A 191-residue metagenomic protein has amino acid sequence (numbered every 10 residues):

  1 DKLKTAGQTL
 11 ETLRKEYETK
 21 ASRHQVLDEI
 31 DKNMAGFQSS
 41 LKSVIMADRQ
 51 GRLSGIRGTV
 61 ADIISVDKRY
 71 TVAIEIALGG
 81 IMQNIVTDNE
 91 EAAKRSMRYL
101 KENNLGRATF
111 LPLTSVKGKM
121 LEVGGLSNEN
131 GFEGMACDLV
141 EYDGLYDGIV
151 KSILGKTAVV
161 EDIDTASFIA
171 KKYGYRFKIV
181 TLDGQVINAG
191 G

Functional and structural regions predicted by a protein language model:
D1-G7, E11, E18, Q25: Residue-level encoding of the coiled-coil heptad register
Q8-T12, V86-N89: Conserved short loop/turn motifs at secondary-structure junctions
T19-G191: Hinge-like oligomerization/junction regions that interrupt long coiled-coil arms in large cytoskeletal
